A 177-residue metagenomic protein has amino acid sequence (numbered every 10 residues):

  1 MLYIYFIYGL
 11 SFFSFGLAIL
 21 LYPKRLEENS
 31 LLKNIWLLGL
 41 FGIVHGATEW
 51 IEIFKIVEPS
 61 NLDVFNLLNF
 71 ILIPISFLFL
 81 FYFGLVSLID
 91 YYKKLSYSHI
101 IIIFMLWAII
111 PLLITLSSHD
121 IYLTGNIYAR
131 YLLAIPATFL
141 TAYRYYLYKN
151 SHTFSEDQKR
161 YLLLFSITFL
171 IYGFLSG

Functional and structural regions predicted by a protein language model:
M1-I4, L32-K33: N-terminal membrane topogenic signal
I4-F6, F13: An N-terminus-focused feature that recognizes amino-terminal "leader" regions
F12-S30, A47-G177: Juxtamembrane segments at transmembrane-helix boundaries in multi-pass signal-transduction membrane proteins
I35-I43: Structural signature of the GPCR N-terminal helical module
